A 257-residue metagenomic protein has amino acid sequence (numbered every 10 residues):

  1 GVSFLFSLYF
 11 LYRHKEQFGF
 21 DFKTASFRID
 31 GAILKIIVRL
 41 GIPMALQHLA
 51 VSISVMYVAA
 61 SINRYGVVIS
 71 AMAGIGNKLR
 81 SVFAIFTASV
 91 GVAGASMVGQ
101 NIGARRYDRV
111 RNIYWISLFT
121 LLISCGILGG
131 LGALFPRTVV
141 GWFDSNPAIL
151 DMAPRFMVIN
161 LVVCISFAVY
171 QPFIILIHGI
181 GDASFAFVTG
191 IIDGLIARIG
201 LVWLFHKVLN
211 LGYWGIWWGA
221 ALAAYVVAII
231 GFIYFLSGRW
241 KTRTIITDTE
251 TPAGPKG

Functional and structural regions predicted by a protein language model:
G1-I42, V98-V163, H206-G257: Short alpha-helical transmembrane segments in multi-pass integral membrane proteins
G1-L8, A88-G91, N160-G179, F185-A197 (+2 more regions): Short runs within selected transmembrane alpha-helices of multi-pass transporters and secretion channels
Y9, M44, H48, M56 (+7 more regions): Transmembrane alpha-helix boundary and packing residues in multipass membrane permease domains and related
A32-L40, S61-S81, A148-P154, D182: Interfacial/gating helices of multi-pass transporter permease domains
L34-I36, A45, S52, V67-I69 (+5 more regions): Hydrophobic alpha-helical transmembrane segments of integral membrane proteins, especially multi-pass transporters
I42, L46-A50, S54, V58 (+6 more regions): Residue-level hotspots within pore-lining transmembrane alpha-helices of multi-pass secondary transporters
L49-G76, Q100, T138-P147, K207-V208: Helix-terminus/linker motif at the lipid-water interface of multi-pass membrane proteins
A59, M72-P136, F167-T189: Small-residue-rich hydrophobic transmembrane alpha-helices
